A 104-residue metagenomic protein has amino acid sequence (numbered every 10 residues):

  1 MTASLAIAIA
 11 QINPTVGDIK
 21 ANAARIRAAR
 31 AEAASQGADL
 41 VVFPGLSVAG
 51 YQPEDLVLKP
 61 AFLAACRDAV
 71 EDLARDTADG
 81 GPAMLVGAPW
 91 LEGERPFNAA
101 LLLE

Functional and structural regions predicted by a protein language model:
M1-E104: Hydrophobic structural segments
